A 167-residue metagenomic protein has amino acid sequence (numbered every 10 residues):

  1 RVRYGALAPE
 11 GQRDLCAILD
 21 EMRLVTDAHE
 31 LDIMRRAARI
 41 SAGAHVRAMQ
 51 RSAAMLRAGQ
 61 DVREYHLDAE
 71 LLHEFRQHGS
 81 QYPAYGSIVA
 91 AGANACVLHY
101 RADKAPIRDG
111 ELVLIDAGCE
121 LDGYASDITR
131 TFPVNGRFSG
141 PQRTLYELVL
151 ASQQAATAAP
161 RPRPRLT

Functional and structural regions predicted by a protein language model:
R1-T167: Active-site neighborhoods and metal-handling regions in enzymes and metal-associated proteins
